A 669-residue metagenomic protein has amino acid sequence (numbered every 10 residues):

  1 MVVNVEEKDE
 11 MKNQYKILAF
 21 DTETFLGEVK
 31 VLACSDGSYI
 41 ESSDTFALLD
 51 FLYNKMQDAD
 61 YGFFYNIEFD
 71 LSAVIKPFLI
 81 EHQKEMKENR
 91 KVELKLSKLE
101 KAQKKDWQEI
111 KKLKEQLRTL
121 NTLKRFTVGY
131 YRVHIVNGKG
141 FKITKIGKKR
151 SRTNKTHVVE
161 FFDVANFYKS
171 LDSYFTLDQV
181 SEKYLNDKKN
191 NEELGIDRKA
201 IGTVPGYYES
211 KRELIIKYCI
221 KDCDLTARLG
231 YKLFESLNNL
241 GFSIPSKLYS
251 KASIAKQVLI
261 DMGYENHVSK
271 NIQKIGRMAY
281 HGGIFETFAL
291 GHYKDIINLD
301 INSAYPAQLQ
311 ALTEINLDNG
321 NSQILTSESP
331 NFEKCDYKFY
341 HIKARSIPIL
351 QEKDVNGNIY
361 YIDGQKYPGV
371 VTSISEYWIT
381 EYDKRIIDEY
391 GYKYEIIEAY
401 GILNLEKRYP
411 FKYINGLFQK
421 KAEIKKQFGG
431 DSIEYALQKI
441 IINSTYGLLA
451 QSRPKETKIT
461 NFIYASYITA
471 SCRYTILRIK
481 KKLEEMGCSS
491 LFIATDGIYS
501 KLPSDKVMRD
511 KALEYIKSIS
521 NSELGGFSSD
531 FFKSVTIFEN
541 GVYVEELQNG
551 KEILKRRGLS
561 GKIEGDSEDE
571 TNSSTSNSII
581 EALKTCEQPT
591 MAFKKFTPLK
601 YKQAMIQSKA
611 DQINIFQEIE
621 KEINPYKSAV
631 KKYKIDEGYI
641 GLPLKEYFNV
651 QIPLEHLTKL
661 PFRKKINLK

Functional and structural regions predicted by a protein language model:
E10-K16, G27-E28, S35-K669: Conserved acidic
T22-L26: Ser/Thr-glycine-rich phosphate-binding loops at phosphate-binding pockets of nucleotides, nucleotide cofactors
